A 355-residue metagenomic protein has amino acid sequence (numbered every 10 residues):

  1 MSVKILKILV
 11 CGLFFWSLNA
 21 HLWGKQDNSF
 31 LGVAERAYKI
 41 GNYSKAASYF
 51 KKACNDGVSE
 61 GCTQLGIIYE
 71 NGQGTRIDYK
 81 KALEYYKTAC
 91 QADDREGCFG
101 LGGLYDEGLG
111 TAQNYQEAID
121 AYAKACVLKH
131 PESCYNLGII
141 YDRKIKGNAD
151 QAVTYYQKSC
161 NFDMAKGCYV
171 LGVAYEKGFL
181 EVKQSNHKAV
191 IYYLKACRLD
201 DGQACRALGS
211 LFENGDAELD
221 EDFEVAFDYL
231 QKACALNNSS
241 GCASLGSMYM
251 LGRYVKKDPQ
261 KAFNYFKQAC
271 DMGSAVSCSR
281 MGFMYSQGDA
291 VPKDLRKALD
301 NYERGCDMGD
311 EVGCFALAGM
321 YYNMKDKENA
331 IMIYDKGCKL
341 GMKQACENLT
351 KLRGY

Functional and structural regions predicted by a protein language model:
A20-S44, S48-Y49: N-terminal leader/linker segments that initiate helical-solenoid repeat arrays
D27, K336-Y355: Terminal, low-structured helical/coil segments at or just beyond the last alpha-helical repeat
F30-A37, Q64-N71, G100-E107, N136-R143 (+6 more regions): Hydrophobic face of amphipathic alpha-helices that form TPR/SEL1-like repeat modules and related alpha-solenoid
A37-Y38, N42, N55-V58, N71-Q73 (+15 more regions): Short helix-capping/linker turns of helical repeat alpha-solenoids
I40, R76, A112, K144-K146 (+5 more regions): Structural motif corresponding to the intra-repeat A-B loop/turn of tetratricopeptide repeats
